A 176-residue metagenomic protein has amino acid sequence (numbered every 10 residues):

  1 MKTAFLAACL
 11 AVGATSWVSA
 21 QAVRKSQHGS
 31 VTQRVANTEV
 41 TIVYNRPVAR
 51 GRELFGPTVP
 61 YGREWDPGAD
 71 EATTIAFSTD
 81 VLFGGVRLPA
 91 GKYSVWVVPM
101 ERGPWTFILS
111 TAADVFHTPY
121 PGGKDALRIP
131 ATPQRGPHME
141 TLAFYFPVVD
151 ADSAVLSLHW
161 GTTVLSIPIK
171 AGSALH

Functional and structural regions predicted by a protein language model:
A4-T15: Bacterial N-terminal signal peptides
A20-P89, S94-H176: Targeting-peptide/extracellular-domain and disordered-appendage signature
